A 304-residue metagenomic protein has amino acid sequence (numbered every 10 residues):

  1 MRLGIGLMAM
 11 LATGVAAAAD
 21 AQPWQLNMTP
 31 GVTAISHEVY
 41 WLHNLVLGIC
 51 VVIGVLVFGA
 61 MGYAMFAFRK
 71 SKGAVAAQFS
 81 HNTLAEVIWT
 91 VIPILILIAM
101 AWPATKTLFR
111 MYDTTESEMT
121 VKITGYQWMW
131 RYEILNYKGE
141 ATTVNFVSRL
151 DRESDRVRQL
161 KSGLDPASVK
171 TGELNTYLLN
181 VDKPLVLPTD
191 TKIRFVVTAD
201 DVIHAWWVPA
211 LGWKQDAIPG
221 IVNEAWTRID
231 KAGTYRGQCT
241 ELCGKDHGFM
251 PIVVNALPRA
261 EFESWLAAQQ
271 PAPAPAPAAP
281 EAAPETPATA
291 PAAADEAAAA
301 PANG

Functional and structural regions predicted by a protein language model:
M1-D20: N-terminal secretory/membrane targeting signals
G6, M10, L45, G54-F58 (+1 more regions): Hydrophobic alpha-helical membrane-embedded or membrane-associated segments
L11-G14, G62, A101-A104: Hydrophobic membrane-targeting signal helices
A19-L45, M65-G304: Non-transmembrane, membrane-proximal soluble domains of secreted or membrane proteins
C50: Active-site-proximal cofactor/substrate-binding loop regions of enzyme domains
G54-F68: Alpha-helical transmembrane segments
